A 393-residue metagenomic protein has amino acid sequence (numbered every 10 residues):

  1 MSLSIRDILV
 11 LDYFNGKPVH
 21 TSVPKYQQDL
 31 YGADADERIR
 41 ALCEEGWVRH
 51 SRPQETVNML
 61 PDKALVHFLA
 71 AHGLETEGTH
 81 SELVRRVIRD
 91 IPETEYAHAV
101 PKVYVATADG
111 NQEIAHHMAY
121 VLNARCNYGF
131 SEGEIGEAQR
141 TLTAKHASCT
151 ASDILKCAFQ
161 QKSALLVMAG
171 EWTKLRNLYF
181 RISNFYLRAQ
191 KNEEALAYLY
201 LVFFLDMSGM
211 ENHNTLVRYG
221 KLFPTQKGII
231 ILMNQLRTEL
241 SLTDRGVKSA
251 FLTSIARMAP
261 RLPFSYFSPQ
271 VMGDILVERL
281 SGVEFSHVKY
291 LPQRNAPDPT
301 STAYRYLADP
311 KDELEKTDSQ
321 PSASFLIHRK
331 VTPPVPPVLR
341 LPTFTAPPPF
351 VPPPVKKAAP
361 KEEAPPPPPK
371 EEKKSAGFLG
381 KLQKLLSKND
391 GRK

Functional and structural regions predicted by a protein language model:
S2-G133, E315, S322: Basic helix-extension-helix modules of the SAP/HeH family
G46, A64, H72, T76 (+14 more regions): Short, flexible helical or helix-coil boundary motifs
I135-P310: Extended amphipathic alpha-helical coiled-coil/heptad-repeat regions
K289-P342: Long C-terminal extensions of eukaryotic subunits of large macromolecular complexes
T332-K374: Acidic, proline-/serine-/threonine-rich low-complexity intrinsically disordered repeat tracts
K373-K381: C-terminal cell-surface addressing/anchoring modules of secreted/extracellular proteins
G380-K393: Low-complexity, charge- and small-residue-enriched intrinsically disordered regions
